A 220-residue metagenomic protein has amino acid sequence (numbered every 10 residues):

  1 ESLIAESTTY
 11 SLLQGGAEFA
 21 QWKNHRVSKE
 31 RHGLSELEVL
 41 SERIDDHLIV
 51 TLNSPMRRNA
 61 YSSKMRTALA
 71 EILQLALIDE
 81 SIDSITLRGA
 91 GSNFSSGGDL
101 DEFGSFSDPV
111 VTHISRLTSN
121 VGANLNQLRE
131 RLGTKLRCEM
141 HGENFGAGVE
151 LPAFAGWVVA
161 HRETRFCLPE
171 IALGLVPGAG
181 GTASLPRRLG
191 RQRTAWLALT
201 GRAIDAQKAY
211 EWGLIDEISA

Functional and structural regions predicted by a protein language model:
E1-R57, E150, F154, A195-A220: Amphipathic alpha-helical segments at domain termini/boundaries
S11, D101-P109, E150, W157-H161: A glycine- and small-aliphatic-rich helix-loop capping segment at beta-alpha/alpha-beta transitions that lines
N24-A90, S107, T112: Conserved CoA-thioester-binding segment of acyl-CoA-metabolizing enzymes
S63, S115, S119, V176-A179 (+1 more regions): Conserved structured core elements
I72, L117-L132: Catalytic-core regions built around general acid/base machinery
G89-A123, N144, G174: Glycine- (often His-adjacent) and acidic-residue-rich active-site loop that binds/positions the CoA thioester
Q127-A220: Crotonase-fold acyl-CoA enzyme core
